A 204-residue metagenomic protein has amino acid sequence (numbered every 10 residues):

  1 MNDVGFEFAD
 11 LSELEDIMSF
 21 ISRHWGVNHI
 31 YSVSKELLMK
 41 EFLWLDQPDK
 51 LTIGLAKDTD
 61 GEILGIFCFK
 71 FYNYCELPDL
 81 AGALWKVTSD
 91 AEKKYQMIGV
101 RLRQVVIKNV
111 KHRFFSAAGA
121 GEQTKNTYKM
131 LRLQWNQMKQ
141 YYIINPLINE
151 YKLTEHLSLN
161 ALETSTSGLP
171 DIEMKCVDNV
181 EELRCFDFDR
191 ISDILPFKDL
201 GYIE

Functional and structural regions predicted by a protein language model:
M1-N2: Basic/polar N-terminal segments that are highly enriched at the extreme N-terminus, encompassing both cleavable
F6-L77, L131-E204: Amide-forming acyltransferase catalytic core, primarily the GNAT-like/NAT-type and related acyltransferase folds
N73-P146: Acyl-donor binding region in acyl/amide transferases
